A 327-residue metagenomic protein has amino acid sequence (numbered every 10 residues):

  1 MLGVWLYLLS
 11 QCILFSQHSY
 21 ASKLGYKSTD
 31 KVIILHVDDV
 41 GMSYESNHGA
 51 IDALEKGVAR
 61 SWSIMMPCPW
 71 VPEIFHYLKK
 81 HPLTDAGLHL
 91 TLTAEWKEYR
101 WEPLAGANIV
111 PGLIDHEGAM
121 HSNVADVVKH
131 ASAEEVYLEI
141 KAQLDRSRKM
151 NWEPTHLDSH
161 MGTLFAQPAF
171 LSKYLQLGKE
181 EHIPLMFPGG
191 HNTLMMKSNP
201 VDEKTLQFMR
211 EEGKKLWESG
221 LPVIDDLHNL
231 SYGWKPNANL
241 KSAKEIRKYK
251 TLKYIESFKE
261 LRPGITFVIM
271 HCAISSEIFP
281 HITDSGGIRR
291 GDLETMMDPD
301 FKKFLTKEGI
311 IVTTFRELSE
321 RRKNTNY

Functional and structural regions predicted by a protein language model:
L2-I13: Bacterial N-terminal signal peptides
K23, A50-K56, E73-D85, E102-D115 (+4 more regions): Acidic (Asp/Glu)-rich catalytic clusters
L24-K97: Active-site beta->alpha N-cap acidic-glycine motif
V32-I34, A59-S63, L83-H89, P154-D158 (+3 more regions): Structural preference for beta-strand elements that scaffold enzyme active sites
V40, P67, H89-E95, H160-G162 (+4 more regions): Active-site beta-loop-alpha junctions enriched in small/polar residues
L83-K141: Substrate-binding cleft of extracellular glycoside hydrolase catalytic domains
A133-Y137, K141-I224, N229, I246-K248 (+1 more regions): Catalytic domains of cell-wall/extracellular-matrix polysaccharide-remodeling enzymes, centered on de-N-acetylation
L185, I282-Y327: C-terminal domain-boundary segment and adjacent tail
